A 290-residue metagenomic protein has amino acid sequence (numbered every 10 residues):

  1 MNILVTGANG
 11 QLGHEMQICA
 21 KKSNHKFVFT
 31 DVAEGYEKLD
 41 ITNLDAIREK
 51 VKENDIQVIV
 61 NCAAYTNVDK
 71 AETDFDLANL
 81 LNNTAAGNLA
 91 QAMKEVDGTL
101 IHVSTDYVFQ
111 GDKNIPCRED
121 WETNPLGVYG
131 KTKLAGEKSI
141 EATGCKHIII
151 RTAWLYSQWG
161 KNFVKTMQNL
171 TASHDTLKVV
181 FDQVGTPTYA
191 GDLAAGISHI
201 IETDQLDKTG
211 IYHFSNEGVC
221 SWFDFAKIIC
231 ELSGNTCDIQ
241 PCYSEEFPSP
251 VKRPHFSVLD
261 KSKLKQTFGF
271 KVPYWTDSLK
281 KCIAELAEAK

Functional and structural regions predicted by a protein language model:
I3-K22: N-terminal Rossmann NAD(P)H-binding glycine-rich loop of SDR-like oxidoreductase domains
I41-L81: NAD(P)H-binding glycine-rich loop region in Rossmannoid oxidoreductase-like domains and their noncatalytic homologs
T73-I101: NAD(P)-cofactor binding segment of oxidoreductase domains
L80, A85-N88, V108-I150, L155: Catalytic helix-loop patch of NAD(P)-dependent Rossmann-fold dehydrogenases
K138-G185, G191-D192, S198-H199: NAD(P)-dependent short-chain dehydrogenase/reductase
Q158-W159, Q183-A194, F214-E231, K281: Substrate-binding strand-loop-helix patch in Rossmann-like NAD(P)-dependent oxidoreductase/epimerase domains
T203-P248, K290: Mid/C-terminal beta-alpha module of Rossmann-like enzyme folds, strongest in SDR-family dehydrogenases/epimerases
S221-F223, K227, Y243-C282, L286-K290: Conserved C-terminal active-site "lid" loop/helix of NAD(P)H-dependent oxidoreductases that clamps the redox cofactor
